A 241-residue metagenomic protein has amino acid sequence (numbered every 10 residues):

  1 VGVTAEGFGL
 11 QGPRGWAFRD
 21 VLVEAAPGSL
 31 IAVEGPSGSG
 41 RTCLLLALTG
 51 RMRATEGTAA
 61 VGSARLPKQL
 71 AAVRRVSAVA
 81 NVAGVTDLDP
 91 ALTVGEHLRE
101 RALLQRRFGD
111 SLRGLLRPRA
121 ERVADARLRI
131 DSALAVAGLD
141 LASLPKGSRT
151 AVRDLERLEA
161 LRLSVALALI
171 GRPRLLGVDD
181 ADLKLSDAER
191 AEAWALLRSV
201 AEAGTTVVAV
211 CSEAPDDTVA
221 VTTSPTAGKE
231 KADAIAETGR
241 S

Functional and structural regions predicted by a protein language model:
V1-L22: A short, flexible loop at the N-terminus of ABC-type nucleotide-binding domains that lies
E34-P36: The feature captures the beta-strand-to-loop junction immediately N-terminal to the Walker
T49: Helix-to-loop junction immediately C-terminal to a conserved catalytic motif
A54-R65, V73: Conserved ABC transporter NBD signature motif
R65-V79, T86: ABC ATPase NBD coupling module
A83-E159: ABC-family P-loop ATPase nucleotide-binding domains
V165: Hydrophobic anchor residue at the start of the ABC signature
